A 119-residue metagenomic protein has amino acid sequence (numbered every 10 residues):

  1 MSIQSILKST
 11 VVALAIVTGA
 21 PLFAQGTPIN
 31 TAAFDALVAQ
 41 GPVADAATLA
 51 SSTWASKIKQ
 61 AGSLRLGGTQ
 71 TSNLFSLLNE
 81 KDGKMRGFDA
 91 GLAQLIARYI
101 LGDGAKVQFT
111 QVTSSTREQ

Functional and structural regions predicted by a protein language model:
M1-V11: Bacterial N-terminal signal peptides that target proteins for export
L14-V17: Repetitive helical segments and hydrophobic/amphipathic motifs
A20-A24: Sec/Tat signal peptide C-region and signal peptidase I cleavage site
I29-T31, A36-Q119: Extracytoplasmic small-molecule ligand-binding "clamshell" domains of the periplasmic binding protein/Venus flytrap
